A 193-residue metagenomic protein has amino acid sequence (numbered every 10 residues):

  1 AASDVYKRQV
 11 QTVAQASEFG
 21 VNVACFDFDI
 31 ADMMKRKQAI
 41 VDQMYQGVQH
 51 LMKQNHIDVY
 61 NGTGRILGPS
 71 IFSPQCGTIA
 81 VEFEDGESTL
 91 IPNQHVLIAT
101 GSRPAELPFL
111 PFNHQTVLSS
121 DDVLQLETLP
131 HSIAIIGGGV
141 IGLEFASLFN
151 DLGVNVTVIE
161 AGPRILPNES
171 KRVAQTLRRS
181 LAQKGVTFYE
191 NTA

Functional and structural regions predicted by a protein language model:
A1-L129, G162-L166, R172-K184, Y189: Glycine-rich flavin
E127-E169: Rossmann-like NAD(P)H-binding beta-loop-alpha module
